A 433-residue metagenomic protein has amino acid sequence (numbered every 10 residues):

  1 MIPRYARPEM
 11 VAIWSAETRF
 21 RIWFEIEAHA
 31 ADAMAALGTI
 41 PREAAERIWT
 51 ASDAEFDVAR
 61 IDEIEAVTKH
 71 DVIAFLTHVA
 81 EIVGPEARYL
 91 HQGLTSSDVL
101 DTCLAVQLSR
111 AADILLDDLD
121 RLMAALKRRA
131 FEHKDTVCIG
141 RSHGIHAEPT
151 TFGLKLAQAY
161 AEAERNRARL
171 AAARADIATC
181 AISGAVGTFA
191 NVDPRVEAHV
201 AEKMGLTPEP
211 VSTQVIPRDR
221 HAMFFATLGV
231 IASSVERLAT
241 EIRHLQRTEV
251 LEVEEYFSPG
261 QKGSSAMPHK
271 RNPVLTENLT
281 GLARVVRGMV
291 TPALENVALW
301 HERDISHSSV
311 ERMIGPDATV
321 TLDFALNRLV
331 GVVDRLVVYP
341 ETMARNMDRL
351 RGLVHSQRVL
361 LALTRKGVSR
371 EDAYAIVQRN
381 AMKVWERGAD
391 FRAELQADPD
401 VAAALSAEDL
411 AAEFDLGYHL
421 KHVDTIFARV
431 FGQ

Functional and structural regions predicted by a protein language model:
M1-F189, D193-H199, P208, Q261-S264 (+2 more regions): A helix-coil-helix interface module used to build multimeric assemblies and to scaffold catalytic/cofactor sites
G38, L279, L322, A373: Residue-level signal for inorganic ion chemistry
S109-D120, K127, A157-Y160, E164 (+8 more regions): Short amphipathic alpha-helical segments with heptad-repeat character
F131-G153, E252-S264, H269-K270, H301-V310 (+1 more regions): Glycine-rich cofactor-pocket loops
N166, Q214-H307, R312: Glycine-rich anion/phosphate-binding loop at the beta-strand->alpha-helix junction
H199-V215: A short, charged helix-loop
V285-V368, I376: Long, amphipathic alpha-helical stalk/connector segments used for oligomerization, subunit docking, or mechanical
R335-A404, G417-L420, T425-G432: C-terminal alpha-helical interaction appendages
